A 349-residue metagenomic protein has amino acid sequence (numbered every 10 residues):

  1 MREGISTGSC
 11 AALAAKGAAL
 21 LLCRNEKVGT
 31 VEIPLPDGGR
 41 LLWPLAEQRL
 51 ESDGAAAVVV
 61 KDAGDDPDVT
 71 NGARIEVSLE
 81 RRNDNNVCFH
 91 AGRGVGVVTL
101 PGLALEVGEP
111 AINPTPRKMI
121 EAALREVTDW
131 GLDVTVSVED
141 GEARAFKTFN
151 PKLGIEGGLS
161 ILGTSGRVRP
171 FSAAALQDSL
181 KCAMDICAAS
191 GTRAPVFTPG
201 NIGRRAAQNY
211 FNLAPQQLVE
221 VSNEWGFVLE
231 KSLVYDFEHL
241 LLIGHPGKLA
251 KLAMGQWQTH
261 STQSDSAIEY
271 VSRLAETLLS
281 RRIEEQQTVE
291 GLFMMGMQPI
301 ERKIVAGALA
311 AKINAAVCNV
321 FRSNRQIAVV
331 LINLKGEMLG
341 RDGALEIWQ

Functional and structural regions predicted by a protein language model:
M1-K147, P151-L153: Generic N-terminal targeting/processing segments that precede catalytic cores or assembly contacts
R2, L153-L159, T164-A308, K312-G336: A structural signal for small-residue-enriched, beta-sheet-centric alpha/beta enzyme cores and oligomeric scaffold folds
P44-L50, T148-L153, I300-I304, L339-W348: Short, charged low-complexity intrinsically disordered segments located at boundaries of structured domains
T70-R82, I332, G336-Q349: C-terminal edge-of-domain segments
L100, A145, A206, K251-A253 (+1 more regions): Generic domain-boundary/flexible-linker signal
